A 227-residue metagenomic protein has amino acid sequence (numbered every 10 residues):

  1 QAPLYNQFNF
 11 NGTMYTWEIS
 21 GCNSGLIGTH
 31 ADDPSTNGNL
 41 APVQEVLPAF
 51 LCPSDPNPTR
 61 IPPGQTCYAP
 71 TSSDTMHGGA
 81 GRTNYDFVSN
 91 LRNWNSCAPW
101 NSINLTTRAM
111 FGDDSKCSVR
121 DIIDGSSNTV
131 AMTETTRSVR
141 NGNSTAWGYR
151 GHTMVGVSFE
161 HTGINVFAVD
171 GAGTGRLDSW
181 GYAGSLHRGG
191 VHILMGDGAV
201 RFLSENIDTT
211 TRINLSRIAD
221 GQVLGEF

Functional and structural regions predicted by a protein language model:
Q1-F227: Surface-exposed loop/linker segments characteristic of extracytoplasmic
